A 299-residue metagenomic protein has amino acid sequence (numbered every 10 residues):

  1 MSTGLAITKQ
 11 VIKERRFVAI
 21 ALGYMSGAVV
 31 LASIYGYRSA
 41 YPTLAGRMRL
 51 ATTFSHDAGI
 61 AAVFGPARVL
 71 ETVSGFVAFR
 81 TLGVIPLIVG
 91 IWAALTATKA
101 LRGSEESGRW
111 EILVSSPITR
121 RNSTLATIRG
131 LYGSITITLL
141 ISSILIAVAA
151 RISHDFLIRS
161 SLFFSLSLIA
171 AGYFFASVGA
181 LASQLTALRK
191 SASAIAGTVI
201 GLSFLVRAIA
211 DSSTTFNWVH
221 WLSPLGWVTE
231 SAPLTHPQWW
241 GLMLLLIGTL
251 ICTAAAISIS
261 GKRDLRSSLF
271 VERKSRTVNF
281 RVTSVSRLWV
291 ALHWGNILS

Functional and structural regions predicted by a protein language model:
M1-G27, R266-L298: Aromatic- and glycine-rich beta-strand/loop motifs that create alpha-glucan
S2-L5, K9-L87, D155, R159: Membrane transport/envelope proteins' first extracytoplasmic loop
R15-G23, R120-A147, I297-L298: Selective transmembrane-helix segments that form parts of the transport pathway or gating/packing helices in multipass
F17, I169-L202, V206-I209: A structural motif at transmembrane helix-loop-helix junctions in multipass membrane proteins
Y35-L70, L202-A255, I259, S299: Terminal transmembrane helical anchor/hairpin motif
V77-G103, S142: Long, hydrophobic alpha-helical segments
T98-G133, S286: Helix-loop-helix units of permease transmembrane domains in multi-pass membrane transporters, especially ABC
R129-T186: Secretory targeting signals
